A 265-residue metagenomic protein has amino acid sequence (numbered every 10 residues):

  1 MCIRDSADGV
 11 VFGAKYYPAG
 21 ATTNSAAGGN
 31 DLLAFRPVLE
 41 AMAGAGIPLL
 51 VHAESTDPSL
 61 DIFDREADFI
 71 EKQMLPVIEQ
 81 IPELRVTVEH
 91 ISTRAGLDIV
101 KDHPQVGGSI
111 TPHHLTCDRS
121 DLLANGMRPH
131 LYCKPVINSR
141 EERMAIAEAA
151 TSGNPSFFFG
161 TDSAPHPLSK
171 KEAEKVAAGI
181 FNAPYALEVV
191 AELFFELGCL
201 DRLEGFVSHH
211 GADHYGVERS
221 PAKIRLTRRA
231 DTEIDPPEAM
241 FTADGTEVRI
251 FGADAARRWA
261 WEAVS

Functional and structural regions predicted by a protein language model:
M1-I3: Short, small-residue-biased leader/transition segments that mark boundaries at the very start of proteins
S6-Y16, T23-F159: Histidine/acidic residue-rich metal-binding segments in metalloenzymes
A19, P82, E192-F195: A broad detector of the eukaryotic-type serine/threonine protein kinase catalytic domain
T22-T23, E174: Short active-site-adjacent helix-start/loop capping segments
G46-P48, T56, L60-F69, A164-E174 (+1 more regions): Amphipathic, soluble alpha/beta structural segments
I62-E83, V100-P112, A164-P184, Y215-R229: Short, electropositive alpha-helical surface patch
S152-R219: His/Asp/Glu-enriched, well-ordered alpha-helical/loop segment that forms or immediately abuts the divalent-metal
P221-S265: C-terminal cap of metal-dependent C-N hydrolases
